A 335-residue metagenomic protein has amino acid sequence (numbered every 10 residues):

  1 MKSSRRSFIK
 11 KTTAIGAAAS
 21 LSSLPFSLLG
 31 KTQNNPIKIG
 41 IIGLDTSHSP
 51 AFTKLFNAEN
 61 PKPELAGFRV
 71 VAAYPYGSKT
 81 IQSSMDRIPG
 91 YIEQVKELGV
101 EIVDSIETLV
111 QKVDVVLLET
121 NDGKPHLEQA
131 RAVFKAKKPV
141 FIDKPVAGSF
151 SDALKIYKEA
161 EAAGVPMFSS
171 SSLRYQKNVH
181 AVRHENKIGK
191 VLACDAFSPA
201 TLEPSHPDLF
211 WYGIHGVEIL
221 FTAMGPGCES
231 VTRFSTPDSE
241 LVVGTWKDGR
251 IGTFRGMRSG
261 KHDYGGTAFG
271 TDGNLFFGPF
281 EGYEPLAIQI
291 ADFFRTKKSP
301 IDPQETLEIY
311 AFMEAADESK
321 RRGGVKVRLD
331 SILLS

Functional and structural regions predicted by a protein language model:
K2-A136, E161-A162, R322, L329 (+1 more regions): N-terminal glycine-/serine-/threonine-rich beta1-alpha1-beta2 phosphate-ribose binding loop of Rossmann-like
S49, A153, V179, G216-V217 (+3 more regions): A general structural signal for well-ordered alpha-helical segments in protein cores
D104, I142, M167-S169: Hydrophobic residues in well-ordered beta-strands that form the structural core
Q129, I156, V182, A315-A316: Aromatic/hydrophobic pocket-lining residues that form π-stacking "cages" and hydrophobic walls in ligand
K137-P139, K144-P145: Short helix/strand-capping hinge loops at secondary-structure junctions that flank key functional elements
V146-H206: A contiguous active-site-proximal alpha/beta segment in oxidoreductase catalytic domains
C194-K261, Q304-A311: Rossmann-like dinucleotide-binding domain that binds NAD(P)(H)
G265-S335: C-terminal active-site/capping subdomain that shapes the small-molecule cofactor and substrate pocket of enzyme
